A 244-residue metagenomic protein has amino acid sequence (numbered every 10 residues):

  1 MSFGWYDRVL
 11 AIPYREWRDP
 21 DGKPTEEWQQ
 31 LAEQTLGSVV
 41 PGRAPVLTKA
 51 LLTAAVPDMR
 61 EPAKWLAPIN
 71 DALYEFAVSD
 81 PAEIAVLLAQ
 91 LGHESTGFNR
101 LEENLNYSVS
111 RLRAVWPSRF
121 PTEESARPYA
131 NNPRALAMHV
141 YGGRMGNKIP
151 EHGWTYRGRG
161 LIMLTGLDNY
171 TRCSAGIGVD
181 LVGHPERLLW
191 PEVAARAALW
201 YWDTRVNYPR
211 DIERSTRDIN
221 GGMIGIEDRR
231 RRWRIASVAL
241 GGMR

Functional and structural regions predicted by a protein language model:
M1-K148, G176-I177, H184, D203-R244: Cell-wall glycan-active module
V86, N169, A194: Catalytic-loop motifs flanking and including active-site residues across diverse enzymes
E151-V179: A structural motif
Y156, E192-V193: Generic recognition of short, well-ordered alpha-helical interface segments
R187-W190: A short, structured beta-strand-centered segment in the mid-to-C-terminal lobe of catalytic cores from group-transfer
